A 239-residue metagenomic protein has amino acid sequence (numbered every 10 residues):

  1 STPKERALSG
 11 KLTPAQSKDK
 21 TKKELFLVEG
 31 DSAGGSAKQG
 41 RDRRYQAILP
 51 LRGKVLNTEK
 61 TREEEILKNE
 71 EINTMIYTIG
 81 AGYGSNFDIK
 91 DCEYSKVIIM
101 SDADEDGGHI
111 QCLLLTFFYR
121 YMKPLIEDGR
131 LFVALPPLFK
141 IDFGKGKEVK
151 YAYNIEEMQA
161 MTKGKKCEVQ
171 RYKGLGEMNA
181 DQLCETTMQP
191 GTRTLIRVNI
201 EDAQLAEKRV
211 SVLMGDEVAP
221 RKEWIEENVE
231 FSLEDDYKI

Functional and structural regions predicted by a protein language model:
S1-I239: Conserved phosphate-chemistry cores used by DNA topoisomerases
